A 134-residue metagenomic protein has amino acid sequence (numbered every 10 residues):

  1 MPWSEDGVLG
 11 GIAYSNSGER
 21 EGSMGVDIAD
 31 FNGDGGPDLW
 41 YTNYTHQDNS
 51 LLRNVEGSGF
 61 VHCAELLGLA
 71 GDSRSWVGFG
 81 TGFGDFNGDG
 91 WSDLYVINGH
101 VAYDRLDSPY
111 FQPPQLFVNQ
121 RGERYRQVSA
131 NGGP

Functional and structural regions predicted by a protein language model:
M1-P134: Acidic, glycine/proline-rich Ca2+-coordinating loop motifs
